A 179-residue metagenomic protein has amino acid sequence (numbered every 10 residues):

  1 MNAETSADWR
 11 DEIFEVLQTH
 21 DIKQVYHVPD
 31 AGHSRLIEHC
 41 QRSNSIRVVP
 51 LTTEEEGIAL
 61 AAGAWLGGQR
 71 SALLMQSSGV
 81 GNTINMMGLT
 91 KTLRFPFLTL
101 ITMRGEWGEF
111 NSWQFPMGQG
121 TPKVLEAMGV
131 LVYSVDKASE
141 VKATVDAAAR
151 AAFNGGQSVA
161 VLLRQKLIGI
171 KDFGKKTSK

Functional and structural regions predicted by a protein language model:
M1-K179: Thiamine diphosphate
